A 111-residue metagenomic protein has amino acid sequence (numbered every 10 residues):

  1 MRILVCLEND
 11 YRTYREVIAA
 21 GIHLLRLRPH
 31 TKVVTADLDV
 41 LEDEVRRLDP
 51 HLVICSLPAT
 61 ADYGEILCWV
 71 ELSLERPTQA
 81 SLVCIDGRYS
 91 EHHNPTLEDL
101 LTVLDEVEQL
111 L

Functional and structural regions predicted by a protein language model:
R2-P29: Short, charged N-terminal beta->alpha structural module
N9-Y14, V40, A59-D62: Short acidic, S/G/P-rich loop/turn micro-motifs used as interaction or catalytic elements
R15, D62-I66, S81: Short glycine-/acidic-enriched loop or helix-start segments at secondary-structure transitions that form or flank
R28-D37: Short hydrophobic/Thr-rich beta-strand motif most characteristic of the beta2 strand and flanking loop of CheY-like
V34, H51-S56, W69-E71: Short, hydrophobic beta-strand segments that form beta-sheet elements in well-ordered domains
E42-I54: Proline-aspartate-enriched helix->loop->beta-strand connector
I54-T60, L74-P77: Short, polar loop motifs at secondary-structure junctions
C68-L111: Ser/Thr/Gly-rich flexible loops in soluble cytosolic domains mediating phosphotransfer, phosphorylation
